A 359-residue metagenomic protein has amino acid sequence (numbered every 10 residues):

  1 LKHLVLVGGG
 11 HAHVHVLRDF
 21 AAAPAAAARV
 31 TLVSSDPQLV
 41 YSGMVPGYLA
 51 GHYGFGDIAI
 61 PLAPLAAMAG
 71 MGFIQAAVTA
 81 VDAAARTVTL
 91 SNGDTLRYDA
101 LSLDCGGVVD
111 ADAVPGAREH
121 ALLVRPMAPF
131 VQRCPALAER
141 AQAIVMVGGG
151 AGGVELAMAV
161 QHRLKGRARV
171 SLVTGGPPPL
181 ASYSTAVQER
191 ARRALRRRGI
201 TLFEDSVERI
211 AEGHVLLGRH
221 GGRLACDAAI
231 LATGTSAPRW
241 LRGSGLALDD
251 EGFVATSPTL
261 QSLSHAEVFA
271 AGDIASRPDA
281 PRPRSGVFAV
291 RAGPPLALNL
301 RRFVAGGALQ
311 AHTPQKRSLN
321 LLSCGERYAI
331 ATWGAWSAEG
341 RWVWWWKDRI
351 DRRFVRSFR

Functional and structural regions predicted by a protein language model:
L1-G72, V154-T185: Beta1-alpha1 glycine-rich phosphate/pyrophosphate-binding loop at the start of Rossmann-like nucleotide-binding domains
H3, M68-V145, L217-R219, I230: FAD-binding core/adjacent interface of flavoenzyme oxidoreductases
G8, S34, G148, T174 (+2 more regions): Short beta-strand/turn micro-motifs composed of small residues that flank or help shape donor/cofactor-binding pockets
G9, C105-G106, T233-G234: Glycine-rich, N-terminal phosphate-binding loop of Rossmann-like dinucleotide-binding domains
F73-A80, L96, L164-P258: A Rossmann-like FAD-binding core segment of flavoenzymes
R118-A141, R223-R291, L298: FAD-site-proximal beta/loop scaffold in flavoenzymes
I274-G325, I330: A conserved FAD-binding loop/helix module that cradles the flavin
E326-R359: C-terminal auxiliary extensions adjacent to catalytic cores
